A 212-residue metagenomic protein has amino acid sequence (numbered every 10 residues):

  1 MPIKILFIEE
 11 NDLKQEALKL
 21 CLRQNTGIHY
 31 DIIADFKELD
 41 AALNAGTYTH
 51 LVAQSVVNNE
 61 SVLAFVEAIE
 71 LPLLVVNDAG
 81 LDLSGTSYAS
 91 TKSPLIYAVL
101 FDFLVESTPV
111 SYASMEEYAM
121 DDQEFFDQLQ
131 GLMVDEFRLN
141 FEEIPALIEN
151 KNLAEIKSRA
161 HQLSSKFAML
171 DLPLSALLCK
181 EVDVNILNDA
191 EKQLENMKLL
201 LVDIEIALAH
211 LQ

Functional and structural regions predicted by a protein language model:
M1, L43-T47, E67-I69: Flexible, charged surface loops at secondary-structure boundaries
P2-I3, K14-E16, L22-N25, N44 (+3 more regions): Two-component system phosphorelay core
P2-L13, L18-L22, Y30-I32, L51: Conserved acidic segment of CheY-like receiver
Q15, D40, N59-V62, S164: Short, well-ordered alpha-helical microsegments
G27-H29, E70-L71: A generic structural signal for alpha->beta connector loops
I32-H50, V57: Acidic, metal-coordinating helix/loop segments flanking the phosphotransfer/catalytic sites of two-component signaling
N59-L71: Short amphipathic alpha-helix used as the core "switch/output" element in two-component signaling
L74-D78: Hydrophobic/aromatic residues positioned on beta-strands within the core alpha/beta folds
